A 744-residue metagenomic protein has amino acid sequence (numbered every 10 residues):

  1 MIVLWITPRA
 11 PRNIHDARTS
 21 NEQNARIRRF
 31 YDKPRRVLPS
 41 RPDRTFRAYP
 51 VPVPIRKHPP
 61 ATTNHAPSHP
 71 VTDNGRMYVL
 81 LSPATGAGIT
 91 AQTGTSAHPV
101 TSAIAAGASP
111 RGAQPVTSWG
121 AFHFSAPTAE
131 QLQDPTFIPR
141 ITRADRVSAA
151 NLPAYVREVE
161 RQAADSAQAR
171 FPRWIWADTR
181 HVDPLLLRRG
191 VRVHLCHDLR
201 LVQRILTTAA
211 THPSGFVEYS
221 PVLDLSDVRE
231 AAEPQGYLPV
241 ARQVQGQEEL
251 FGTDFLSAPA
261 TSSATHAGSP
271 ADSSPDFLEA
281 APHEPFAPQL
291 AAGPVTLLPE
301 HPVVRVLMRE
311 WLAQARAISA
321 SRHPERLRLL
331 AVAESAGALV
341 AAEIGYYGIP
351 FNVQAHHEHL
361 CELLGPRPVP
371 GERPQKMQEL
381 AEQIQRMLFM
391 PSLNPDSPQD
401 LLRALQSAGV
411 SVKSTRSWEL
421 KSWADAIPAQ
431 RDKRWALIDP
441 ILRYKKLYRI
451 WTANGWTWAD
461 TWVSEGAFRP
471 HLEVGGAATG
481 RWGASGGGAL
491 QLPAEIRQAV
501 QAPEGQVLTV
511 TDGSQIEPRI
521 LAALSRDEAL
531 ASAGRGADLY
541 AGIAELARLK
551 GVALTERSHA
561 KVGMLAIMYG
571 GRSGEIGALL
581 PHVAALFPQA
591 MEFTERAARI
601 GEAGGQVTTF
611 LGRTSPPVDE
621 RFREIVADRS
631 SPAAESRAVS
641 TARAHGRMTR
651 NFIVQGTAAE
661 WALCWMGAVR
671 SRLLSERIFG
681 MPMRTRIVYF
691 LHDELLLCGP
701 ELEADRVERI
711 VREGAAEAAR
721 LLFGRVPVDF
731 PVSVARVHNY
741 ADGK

Functional and structural regions predicted by a protein language model:
M1-D73, T101: Short, compositionally biased terminal leader/tail segments enriched in small/polar residues
P54-K57, T72-T90, G94, V100 (+11 more regions): Conserved "right-hand" nucleotidyltransferase catalytic core of DNA-directed polymerases
Y78-L80, G88-T90, G112, V116-S321 (+1 more regions): Conserved DEDDh/DEDDy metal-dependent 3′-5′ exonuclease domain
T179, L360-N394, L586-F593, L702-K744: Polymerase palm active-site segment centered on the conserved acidic dipeptide of motif C
P184-L186, R204-I205, S214, G348 (+8 more regions): Short helix/loop capping segments that flank catalytic or ligand/cofactor-binding pockets
C196-H197, L508-D512, V732: Short hydrophobic beta-strand that contains or immediately precedes a catalytic carboxylate
S226, P299-R309, A313, H471-G551: Function-dense linear segments that define catalytic or interfacial modules in macromolecule-processing proteins
Y346, E545-F690, L696-E701, D729 (+1 more regions): Conserved catalytic core of nucleic-acid polymerases
